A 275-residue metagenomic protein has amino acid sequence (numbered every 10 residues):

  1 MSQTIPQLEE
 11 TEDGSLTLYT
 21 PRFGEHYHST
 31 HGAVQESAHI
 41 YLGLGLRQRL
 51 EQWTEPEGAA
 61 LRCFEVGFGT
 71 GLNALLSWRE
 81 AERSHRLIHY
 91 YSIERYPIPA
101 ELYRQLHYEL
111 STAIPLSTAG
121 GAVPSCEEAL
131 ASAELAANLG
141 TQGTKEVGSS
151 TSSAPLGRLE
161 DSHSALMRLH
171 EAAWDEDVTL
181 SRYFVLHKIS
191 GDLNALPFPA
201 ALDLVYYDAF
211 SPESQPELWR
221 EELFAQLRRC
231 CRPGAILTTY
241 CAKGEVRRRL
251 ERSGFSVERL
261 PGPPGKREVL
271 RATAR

Functional and structural regions predicted by a protein language model:
M1-L61, W78-T112: Rossmann-like AdoMet
C63-E65: Class I SAM-dependent methyltransferase core
G71-L75: Glycine-rich SAM-binding Motif I of class I
L106-G121, S125-N138, S152-L196: S-adenosyl-L-methionine
A195-L204: A short acidic, Gly/Pro-enriched loop at the edge of an enzyme's catalytic core that lines a small-molecule cofactor
R220-P233: A short glycine-rich, Lys/Arg-flanked "PGG" loop and its adjoining helix->strand segment in the class I
G234-C241: Conserved beta-strand signature within the Rossmann-like core of class I S-adenosyl-L-methionine
K243-R275: Class I S-adenosyl-L-methionine
